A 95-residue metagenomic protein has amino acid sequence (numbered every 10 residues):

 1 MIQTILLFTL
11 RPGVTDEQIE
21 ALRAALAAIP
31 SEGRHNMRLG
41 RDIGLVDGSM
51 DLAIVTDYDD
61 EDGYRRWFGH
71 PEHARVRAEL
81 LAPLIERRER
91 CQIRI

Functional and structural regions predicted by a protein language model:
M1-D51, D59-G69, Q92-I95: Short S/T/G/P-rich N-terminal loop/turn motif that feeds into the first structured element of a domain
R34-R38, R77-Q92: Conserved short beta-strand edge segments in small beta-sheet-based binding/regulatory domains
D57-Y58, L84: Conserved catalytic core of Hanks-type protein kinase domains
